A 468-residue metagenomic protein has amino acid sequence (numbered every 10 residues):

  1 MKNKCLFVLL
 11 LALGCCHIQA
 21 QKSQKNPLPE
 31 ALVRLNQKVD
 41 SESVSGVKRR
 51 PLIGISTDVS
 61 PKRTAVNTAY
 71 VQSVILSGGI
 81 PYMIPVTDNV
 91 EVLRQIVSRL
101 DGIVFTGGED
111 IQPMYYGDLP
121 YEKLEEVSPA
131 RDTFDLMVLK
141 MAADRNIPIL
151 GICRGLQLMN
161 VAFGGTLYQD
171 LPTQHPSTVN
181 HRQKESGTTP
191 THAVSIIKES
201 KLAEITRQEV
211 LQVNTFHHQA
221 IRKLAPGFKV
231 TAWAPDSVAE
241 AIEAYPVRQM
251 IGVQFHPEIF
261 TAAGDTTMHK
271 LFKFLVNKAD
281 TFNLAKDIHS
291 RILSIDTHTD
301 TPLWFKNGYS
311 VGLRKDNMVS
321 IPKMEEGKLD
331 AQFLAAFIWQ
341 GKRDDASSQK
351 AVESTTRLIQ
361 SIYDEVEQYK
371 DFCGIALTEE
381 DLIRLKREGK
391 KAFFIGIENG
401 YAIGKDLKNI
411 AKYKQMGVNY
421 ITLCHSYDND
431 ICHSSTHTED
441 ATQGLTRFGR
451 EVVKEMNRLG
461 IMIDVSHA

Functional and structural regions predicted by a protein language model:
K2-K4, C15-I152, N160-V161, Y168 (+5 more regions): N-terminal beta1-alpha1 cap of cysteine-dependent amidohydrolase-like domains
V210-L211, T215-H218, A225-K229: An extended, acidic
V213-Q219, G252-P257, S294-T301, V418 (+1 more regions): Histidine-centered catalytic micro-motifs
G227, Y245-M250, K386-K390: Beta-strand-turn-beta hairpins that frame and shape the catalytic cleft of phosphate-ester-processing enzymes
V238-Y245, I251, I321-P322, D381-I383: Short, surface-exposed beta-strand/loop micro-motifs that present aromatic residues
L284-D440: N-terminal hydrophobic targeting/anchoring segments and the immediately downstream early-domain regions of hydrolases
K405-Q415, H437-D464, A468: Histidine/acidic residue-rich metal-binding segments in metalloenzymes
